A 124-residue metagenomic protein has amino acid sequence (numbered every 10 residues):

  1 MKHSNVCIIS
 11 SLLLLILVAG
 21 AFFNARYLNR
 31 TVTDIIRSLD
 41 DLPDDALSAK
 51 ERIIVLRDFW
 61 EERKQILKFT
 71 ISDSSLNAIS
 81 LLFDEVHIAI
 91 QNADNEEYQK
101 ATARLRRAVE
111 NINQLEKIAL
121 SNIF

Functional and structural regions predicted by a protein language model:
M1-C7: N-terminal positive-inside, membrane-proximal cytosolic segments immediately preceding the first
C7-F22: Hydrophobic membrane-insertion alpha-helices, especially the h-region of bacterial N-terminal signal peptides
G20-Y27, S48, I71, I90 (+1 more regions): Non-transmembrane, amphipathic alpha-helical segments
Y27-L42: Alpha-helical transmembrane signal-anchor/signal-peptide segments
D41-I54: Conserved amphipathic alpha-helical segments that form helical-bundle/coiled-coil interaction surfaces
I53-A93: Extracytoplasmic/periplasmic/luminal assembly and interaction segments in envelope/secretory/respiratory proteins
N77-F124: Structured, soluble extracytoplasmic/luminal domains of envelope-associated proteins
